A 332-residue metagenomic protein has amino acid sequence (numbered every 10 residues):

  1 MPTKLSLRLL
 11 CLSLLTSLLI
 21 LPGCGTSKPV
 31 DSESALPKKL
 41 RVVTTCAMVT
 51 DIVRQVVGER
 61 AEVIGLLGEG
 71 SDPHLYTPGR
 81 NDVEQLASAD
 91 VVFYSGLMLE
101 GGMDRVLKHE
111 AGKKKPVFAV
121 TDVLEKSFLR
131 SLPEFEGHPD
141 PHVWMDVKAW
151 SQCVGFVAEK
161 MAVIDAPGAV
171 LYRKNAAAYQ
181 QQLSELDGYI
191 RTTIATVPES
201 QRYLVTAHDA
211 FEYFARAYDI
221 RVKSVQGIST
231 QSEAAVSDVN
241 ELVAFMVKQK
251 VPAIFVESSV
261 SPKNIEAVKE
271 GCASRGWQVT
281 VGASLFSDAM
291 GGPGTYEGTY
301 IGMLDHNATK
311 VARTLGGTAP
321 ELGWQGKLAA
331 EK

Functional and structural regions predicted by a protein language model:
M1-C11: Bacterial N-terminal signal peptides that target proteins for export
K4, L14-S17, S27: N-terminal compositionally biased, intrinsically disordered segments and leader/signal-like regions
L10-P22: Bacterial N-terminal signal peptides
C24-K332: Extracytoplasmic metal-acquisition and chelation regions
